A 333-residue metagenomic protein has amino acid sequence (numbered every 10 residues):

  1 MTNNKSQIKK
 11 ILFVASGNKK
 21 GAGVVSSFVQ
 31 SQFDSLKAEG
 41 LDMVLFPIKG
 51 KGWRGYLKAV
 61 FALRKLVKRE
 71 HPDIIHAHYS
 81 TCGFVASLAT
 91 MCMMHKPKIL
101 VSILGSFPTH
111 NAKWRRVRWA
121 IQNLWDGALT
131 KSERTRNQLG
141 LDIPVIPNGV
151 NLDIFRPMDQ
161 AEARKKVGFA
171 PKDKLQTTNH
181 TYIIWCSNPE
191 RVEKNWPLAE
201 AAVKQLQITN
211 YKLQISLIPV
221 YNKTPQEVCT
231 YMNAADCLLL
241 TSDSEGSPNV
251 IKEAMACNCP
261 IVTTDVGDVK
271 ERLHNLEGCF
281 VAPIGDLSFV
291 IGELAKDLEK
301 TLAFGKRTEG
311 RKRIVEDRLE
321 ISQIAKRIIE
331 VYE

Functional and structural regions predicted by a protein language model:
V24, L302-Y332: A charged, aromatic-enriched C-terminal amphipathic alpha-helix characteristic of glycosyltransferases across folds
A77-G83, I103: Short His-centered aromatic/hydrophobic patch
R134, G149: Carbohydrate-associated surface elements
V150-K166, A170: Acidic anion/phosphate-binding donor-loop and adjacent secondary structure in glycosyltransferase catalytic cores
K172-K194, E200-V203: Conserved donor-binding/catalytic core segment of Leloir-type glycosyltransferases
T230-A235: Short alpha-helical donor nucleotide-sugar binding micro-motif in glycosyltransferases
D243: Aromatic "clamp/platform" in nucleotide-sugar-dependent glycosyltransferases that forms part of the donor/acceptor
P260-T263: Short hydrophobic beta-strand element within catalytic cores of glycosyltransferases and related nucleotide-activated
